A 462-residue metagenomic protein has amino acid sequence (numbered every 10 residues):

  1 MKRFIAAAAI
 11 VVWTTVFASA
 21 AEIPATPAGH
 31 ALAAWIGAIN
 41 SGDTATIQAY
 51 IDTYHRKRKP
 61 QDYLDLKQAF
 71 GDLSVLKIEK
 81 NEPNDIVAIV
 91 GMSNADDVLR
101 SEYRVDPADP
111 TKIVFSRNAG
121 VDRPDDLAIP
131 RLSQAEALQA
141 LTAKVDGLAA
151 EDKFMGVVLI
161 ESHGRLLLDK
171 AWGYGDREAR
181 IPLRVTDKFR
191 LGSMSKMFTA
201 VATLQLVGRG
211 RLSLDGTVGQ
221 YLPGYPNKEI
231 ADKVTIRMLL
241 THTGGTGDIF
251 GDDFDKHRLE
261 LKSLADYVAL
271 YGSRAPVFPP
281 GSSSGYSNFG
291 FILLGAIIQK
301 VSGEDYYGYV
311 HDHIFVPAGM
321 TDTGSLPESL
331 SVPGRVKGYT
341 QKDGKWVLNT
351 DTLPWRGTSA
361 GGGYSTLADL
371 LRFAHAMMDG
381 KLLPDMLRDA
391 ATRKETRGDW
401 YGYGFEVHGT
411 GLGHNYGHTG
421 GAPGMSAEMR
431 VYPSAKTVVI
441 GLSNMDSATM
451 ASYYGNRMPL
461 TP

Functional and structural regions predicted by a protein language model:
A7-V16: Bacterial N-terminal signal peptides
A18-T44, R123-Q139: Short, low-complexity N-terminal intrinsically disordered segments enriched in polar/charged residues
I23, G29-A34, A38-I89: Short solvent-exposed beta->alpha transition segments
E82-P130, A135: Exposed beta-sheet edge and beta->alpha loop/turn motif
V90, E102, K112-N118, S426-M445: Short, well-ordered beta-strand elements
Q134-L191, R211, S273, V347 (+1 more regions): Short, conserved catalytic-motif segment at the N-terminal edge
A149-V157, A179-L239, V277-F289, T358-G361 (+1 more regions): Short active-site loop at a secondary-structure junction that contains or immediately precedes the catalytic residue(s)
D176, E229-P423, A427-E428: Short, surface-exposed loop or secondary-structure junction motifs that flank catalytic or metal-binding residues
